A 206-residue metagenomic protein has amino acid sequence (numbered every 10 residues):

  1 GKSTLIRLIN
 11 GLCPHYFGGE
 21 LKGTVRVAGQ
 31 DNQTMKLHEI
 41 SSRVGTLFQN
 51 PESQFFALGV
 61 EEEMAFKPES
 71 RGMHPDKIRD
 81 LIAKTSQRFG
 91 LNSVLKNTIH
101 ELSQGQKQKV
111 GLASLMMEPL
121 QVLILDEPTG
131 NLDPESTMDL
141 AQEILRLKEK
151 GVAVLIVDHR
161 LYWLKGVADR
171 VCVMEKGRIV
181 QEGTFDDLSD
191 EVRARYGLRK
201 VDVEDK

Functional and structural regions predicted by a protein language model:
T24-E39: ABC ATPase NBD Q-loop/coupling interface
D76-V94: Conserved ABC ATPase "signature" region
T98-L102: Conserved ABC ATPase signature
L123-D126: Catalytic Walker B motif of ABC-type/P-loop ATPase nucleotide-binding domains
P134-S136: Helix N-cap at the start of a conserved alpha-helix in ABC-type nucleotide-binding domains
D158-H159: H-loop/switch region of ABC-family ATPase nucleotide-binding domains
R178-V201: Conserved beta-strand-loop-alpha-helix hinge in the C-terminal portion of ABC ATPase nucleotide-binding domains
